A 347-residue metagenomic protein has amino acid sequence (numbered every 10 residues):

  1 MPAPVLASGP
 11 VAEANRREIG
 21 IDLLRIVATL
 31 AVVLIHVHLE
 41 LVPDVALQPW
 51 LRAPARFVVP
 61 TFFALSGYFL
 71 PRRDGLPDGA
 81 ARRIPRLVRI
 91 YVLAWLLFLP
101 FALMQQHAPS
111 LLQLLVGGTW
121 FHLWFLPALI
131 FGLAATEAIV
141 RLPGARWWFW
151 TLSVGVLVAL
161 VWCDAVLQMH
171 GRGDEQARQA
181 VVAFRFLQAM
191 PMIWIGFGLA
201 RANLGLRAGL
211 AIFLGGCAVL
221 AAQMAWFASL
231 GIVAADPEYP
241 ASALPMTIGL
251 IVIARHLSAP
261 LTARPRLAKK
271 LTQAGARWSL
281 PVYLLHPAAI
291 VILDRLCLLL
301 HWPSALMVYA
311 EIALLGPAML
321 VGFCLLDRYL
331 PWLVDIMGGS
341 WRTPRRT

Functional and structural regions predicted by a protein language model:
M1-G20: Short, Lys/Arg-rich, polar N-terminal cytosolic tail immediately upstream of the first transmembrane signal-anchor
A14-E18, R72-R82, A138-F149, G198-L210 (+2 more regions): Membrane-interface helix-boundary motifs at transmembrane edges
R17-R72, L87-W95: Functionally critical transmembrane alpha-helices in membrane proteins and complexes, commonly lining
L47-V59, Q113-P127, A165-P191, M224-G249: Interfacial loop-to-helix transition and helix-capping segments at the boundaries of transmembrane helices
A55-T61, R72-L123, P127-G132, A274-L285 (+2 more regions): Transmembrane alpha-helical segments and their boundary/interface "anchor" motifs in multi-pass integral membrane
R86-L115, G132-D174, R207-A234: Hydrophobic membrane-embedded alpha-helices and membrane-water interface caps/short interhelical or interfacial loops
G231-D335: Alpha-helical transmembrane segments of multi-pass integral membrane proteins
L330-T347: Membrane-proximal cytoplasmic C-terminal regulatory module of class A 7TM GPCRs
